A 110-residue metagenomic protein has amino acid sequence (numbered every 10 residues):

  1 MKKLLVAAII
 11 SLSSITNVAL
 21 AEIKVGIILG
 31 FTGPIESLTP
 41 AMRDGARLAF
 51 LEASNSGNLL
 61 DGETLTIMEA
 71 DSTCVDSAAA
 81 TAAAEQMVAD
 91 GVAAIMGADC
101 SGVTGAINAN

Functional and structural regions predicted by a protein language model:
M1-L20: Gram-negative bacterial Sec-dependent N-terminal signal peptides
I9-I10, I23, A46, V88 (+1 more regions): Hydrophobic aliphatic residue packing
V18-I27, N58-T66: Immediate post-signal peptide segment of exported/extracytoplasmic ligand-binding proteins
G26-P34: Acidic/histidine-rich, surface-exposed loop or edge segments in extracytoplasmic proteins
S37-D44, S56-N110: Beta-alpha junction/loop-to-helix N-cap segments that form part of ligand/metal-binding clefts
